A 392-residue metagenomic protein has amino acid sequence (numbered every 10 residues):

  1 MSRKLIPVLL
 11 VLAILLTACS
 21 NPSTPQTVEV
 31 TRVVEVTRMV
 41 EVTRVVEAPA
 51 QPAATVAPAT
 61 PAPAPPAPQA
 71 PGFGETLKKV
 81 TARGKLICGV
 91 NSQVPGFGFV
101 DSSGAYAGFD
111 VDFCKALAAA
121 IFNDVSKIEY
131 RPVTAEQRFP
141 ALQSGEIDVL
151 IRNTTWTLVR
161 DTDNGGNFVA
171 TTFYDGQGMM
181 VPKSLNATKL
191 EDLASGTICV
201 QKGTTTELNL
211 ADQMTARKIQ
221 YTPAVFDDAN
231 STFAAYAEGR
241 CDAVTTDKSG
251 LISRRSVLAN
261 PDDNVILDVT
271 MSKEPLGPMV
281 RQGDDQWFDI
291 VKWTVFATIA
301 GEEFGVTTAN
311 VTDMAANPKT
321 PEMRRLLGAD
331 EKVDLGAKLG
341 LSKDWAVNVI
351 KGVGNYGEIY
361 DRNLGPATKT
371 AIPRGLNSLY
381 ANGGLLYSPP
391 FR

Functional and structural regions predicted by a protein language model:
M1-E75, K79: Intrinsically disordered, low-complexity Ser/Thr/Pro-rich tracts
P66-P71, K115, A119, S184-A187 (+8 more regions): Extended ligand-binding regions for polar small-molecule ligands
Q69-L150, L341, Y356, L379 (+1 more regions): Extracytoplasmic small-molecule ligand-binding "clamshell" domains of the periplasmic binding protein/Venus flytrap
T76, F113-C114, Q137-L142, A229-A235 (+2 more regions): Short, hydrophobic alpha-helical packing/hinge segments within bilobed ligand-binding/sensory domains
T81-K85, A118-S126, Q143-I147, T155 (+6 more regions): Sec-exported extracytoplasmic/periplasmic mature domains
I87-G96, Y106-I121, T155, D175-F233: Bilobed "Venus flytrap"/periplasmic-binding protein-like clamshell domains and structurally analogous long
K115, A119, N123-D192, S249-T270 (+1 more regions): Acidic, polar ligand-binding/catalytic clefts
K332-R392: C-terminal functional modules
